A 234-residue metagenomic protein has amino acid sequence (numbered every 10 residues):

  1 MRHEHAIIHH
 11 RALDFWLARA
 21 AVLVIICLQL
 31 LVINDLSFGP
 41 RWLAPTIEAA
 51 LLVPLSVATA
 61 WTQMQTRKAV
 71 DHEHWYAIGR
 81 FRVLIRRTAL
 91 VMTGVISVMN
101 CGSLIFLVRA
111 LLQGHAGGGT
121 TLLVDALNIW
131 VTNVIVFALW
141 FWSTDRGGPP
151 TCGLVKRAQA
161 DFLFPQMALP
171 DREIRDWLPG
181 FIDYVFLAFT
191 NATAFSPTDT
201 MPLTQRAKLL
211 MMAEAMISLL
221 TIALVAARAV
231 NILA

Functional and structural regions predicted by a protein language model:
A6-A20: N-terminal membrane topogenic signal
R19-Q29, E48-L55, A89-L107, N128 (+3 more regions): Hydrophobic alpha-helical transmembrane segments of multi-pass integral membrane proteins
L30-W42: Short, hydrophobic transmembrane alpha-helix segments
A44-I47, T88, N128, A207-E214: Physicochemical signature of membrane-embedded alpha-helices that form the seven-helix bundle of GPCRs, emphasizing
A60-I85, C101-H115, R146: Membrane-helix interface/capping segments
R109-P150: Pore-domain transmembrane helices of cation channels
R146-T200: Membrane-proximal soluble regions of multi-pass membrane proteins
L178-A234: Pore domain of cation channels
